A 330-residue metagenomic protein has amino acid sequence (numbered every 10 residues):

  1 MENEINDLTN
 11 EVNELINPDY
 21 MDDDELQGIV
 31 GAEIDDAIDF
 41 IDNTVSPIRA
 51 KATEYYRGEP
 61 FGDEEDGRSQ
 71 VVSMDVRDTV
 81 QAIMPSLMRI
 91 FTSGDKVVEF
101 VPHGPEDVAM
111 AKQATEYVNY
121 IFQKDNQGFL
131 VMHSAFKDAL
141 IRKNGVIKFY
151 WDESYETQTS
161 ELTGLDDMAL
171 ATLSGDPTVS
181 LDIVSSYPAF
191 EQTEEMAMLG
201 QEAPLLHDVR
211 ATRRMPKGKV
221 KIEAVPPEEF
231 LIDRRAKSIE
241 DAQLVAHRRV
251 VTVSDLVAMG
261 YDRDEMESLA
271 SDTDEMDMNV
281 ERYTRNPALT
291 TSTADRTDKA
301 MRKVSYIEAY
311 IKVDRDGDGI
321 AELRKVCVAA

Functional and structural regions predicted by a protein language model:
M1-A330: Extended, helix-rich architectural segments
